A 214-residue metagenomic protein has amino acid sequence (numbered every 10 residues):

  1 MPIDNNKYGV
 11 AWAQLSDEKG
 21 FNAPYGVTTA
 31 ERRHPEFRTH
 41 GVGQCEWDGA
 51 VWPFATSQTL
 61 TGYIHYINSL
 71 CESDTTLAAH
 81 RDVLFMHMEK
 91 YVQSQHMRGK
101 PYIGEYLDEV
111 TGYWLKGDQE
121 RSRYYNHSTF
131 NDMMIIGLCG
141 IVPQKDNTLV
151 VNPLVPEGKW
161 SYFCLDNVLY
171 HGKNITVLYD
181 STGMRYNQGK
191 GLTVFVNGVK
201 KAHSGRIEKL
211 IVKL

Functional and structural regions predicted by a protein language model:
M1-F21, V110-L214: Carbohydrate-active enzyme catalytic cores, enriched for enzymes that act on polyanionic acidic polysaccharides
M1-L107, Y113-Q119, R123, H127 (+2 more regions): Active-site core of glycosidic bond-cleaving carbohydrate-active enzymes
